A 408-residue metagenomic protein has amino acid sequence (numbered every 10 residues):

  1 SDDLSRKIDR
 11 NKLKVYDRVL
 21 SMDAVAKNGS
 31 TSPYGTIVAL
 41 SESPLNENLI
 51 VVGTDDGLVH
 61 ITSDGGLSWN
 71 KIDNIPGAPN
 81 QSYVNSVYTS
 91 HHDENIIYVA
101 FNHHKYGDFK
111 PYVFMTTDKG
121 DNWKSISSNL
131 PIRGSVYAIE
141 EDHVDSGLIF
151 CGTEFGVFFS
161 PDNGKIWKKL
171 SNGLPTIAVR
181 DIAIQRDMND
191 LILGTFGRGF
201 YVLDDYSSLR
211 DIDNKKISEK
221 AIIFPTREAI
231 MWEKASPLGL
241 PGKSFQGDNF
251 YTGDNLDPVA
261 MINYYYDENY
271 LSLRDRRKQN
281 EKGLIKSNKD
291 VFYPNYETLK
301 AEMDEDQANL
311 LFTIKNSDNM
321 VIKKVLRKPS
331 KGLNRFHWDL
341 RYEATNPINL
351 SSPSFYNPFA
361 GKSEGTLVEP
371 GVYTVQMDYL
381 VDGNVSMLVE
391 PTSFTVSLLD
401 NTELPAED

Functional and structural regions predicted by a protein language model:
S1-F250, D257-A260, D267-N269, R276: Beta-propeller blade termini and top-face loops
P79-N80, V321-L367, E390: Glycine-centered tight-turn motifs at strand-turn-strand junctions
I166-K168, D318-V325: Surface-exposed loop/edge segments in extracytoplasmic proteins
G199, A344-I348, D378-V389: Short acidic/polar inter-strand loop motif in beta-rich domains
S236-N309, R335: Contiguous beta-strand segments within globular domains
F312-N316, M377: Conserved aromatic beta-strand anchor motif in extracellular beta-sandwich/beta-rich domains
G383-P405: Short beta-strand elements
